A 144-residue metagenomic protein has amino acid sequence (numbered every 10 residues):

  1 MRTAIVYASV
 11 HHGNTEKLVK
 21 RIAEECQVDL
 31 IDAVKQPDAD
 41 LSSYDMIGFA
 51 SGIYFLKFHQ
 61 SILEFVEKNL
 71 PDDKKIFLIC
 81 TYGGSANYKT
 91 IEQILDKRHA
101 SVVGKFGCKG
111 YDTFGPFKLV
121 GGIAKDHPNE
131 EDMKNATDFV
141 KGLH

Functional and structural regions predicted by a protein language model:
T3-V6, V10, E16, R21-D29 (+1 more regions): FMN-binding flavodoxin-like domain, especially the glycine-rich phosphate-binding loop
Q27-D38: A short beta-strand-loop structural module common to alpha/beta enzyme folds
